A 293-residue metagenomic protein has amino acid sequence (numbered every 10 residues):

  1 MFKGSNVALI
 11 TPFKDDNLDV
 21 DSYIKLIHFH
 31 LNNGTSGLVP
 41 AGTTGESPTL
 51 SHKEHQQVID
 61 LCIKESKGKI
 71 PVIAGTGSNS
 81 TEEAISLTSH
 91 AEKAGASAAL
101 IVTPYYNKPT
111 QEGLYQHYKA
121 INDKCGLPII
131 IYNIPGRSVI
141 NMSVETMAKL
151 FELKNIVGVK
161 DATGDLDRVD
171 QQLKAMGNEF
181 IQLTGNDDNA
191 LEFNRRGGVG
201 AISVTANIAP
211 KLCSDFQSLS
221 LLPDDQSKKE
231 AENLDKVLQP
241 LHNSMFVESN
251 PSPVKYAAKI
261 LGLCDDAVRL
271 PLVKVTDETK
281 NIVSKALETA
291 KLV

Functional and structural regions predicted by a protein language model:
M1-V7, T11-N141: Active-site beta->alpha loop and helix N-cap motifs at the rims of alpha/beta catalytic domains
G4-P12, F29, N33-T35, R195-G198 (+1 more regions): C-terminal alpha-helical cap/extension of soluble enzyme domains
Y23, H55, I59, A84 (+6 more regions): A general structural signal for well-ordered alpha-helical segments in protein cores
L50-K53, I85-S86, Q111-L114, M142-V144 (+4 more regions): Short secondary-structure transition/capping segments
Q57, L61-S66, H90, A94 (+8 more regions): Alpha-helical structural signal in soluble globular domains
K69-I70, P128, V157, E179 (+1 more regions): Secondary-structure boundary/capping positions in well-ordered alpha/beta enzyme cores
D123, R137-F246: Catalytic alpha/beta core domains of metabolic enzymes, predominantly
N133, N155, R269-L270: Glycine-rich phosphate-binding "P-loop"
